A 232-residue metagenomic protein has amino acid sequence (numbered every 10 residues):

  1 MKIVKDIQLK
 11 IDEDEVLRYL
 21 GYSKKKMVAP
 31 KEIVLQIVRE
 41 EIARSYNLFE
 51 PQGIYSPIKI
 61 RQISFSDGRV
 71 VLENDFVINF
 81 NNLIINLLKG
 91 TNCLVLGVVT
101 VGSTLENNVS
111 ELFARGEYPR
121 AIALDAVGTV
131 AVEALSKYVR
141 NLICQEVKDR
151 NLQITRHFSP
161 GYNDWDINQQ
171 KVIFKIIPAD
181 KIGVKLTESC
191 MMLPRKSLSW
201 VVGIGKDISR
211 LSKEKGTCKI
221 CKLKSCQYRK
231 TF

Functional and structural regions predicted by a protein language model:
M1-A121: Active-site helix-to-loop segments that bind/position phosphate- or nucleotide-bearing substrates and donors across
M1-L17, E214-F232: N-terminal charge/polar-biased segments
P30-I37, V127, A131, L135 (+3 more regions): Catalytic cores of large soluble enzymes that bind and process phosphate-bearing ligands
I42-F49, I143, V147, K222-S225: Structural signal for hydrophobic packing residues in well-ordered secondary-structure cores of soluble enzyme domains
P51-I60, E146-F158, F232: Flexible, glycine/charged-enriched surface loops at secondary-structure junctions
V101, R150-Y228: Short terminal or interdomain "cap/linker" segment that borders an active site or interface and mediates
E117-I177: Internal, well-folded beta-alpha domain core
